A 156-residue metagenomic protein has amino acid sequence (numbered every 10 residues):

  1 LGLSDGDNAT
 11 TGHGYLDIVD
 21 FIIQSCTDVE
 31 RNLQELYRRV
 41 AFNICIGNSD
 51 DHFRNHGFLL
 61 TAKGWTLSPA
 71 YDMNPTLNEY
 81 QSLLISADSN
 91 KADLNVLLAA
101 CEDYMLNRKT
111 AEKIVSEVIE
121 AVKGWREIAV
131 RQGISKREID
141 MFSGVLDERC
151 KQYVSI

Functional and structural regions predicted by a protein language model:
L1-I156: Anionic ligand-binding catalytic core segments
